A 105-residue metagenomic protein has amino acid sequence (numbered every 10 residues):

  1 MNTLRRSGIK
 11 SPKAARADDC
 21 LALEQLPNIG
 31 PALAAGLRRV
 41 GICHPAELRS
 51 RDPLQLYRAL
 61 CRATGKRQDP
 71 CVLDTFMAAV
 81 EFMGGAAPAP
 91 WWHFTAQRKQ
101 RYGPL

Functional and structural regions predicted by a protein language model:
M1-P27, P31-L105: C-terminal extensions
